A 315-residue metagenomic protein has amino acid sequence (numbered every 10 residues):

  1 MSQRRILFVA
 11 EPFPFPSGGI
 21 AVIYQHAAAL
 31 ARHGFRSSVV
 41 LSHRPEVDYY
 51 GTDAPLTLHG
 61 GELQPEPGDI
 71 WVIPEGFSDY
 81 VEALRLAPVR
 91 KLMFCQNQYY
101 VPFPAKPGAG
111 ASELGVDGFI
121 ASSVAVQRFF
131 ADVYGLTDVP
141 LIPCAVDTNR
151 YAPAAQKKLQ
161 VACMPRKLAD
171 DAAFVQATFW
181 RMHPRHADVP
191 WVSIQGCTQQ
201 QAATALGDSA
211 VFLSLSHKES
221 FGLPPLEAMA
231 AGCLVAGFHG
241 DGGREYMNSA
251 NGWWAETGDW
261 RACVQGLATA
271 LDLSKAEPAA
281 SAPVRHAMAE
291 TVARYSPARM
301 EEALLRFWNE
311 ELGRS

Functional and structural regions predicted by a protein language model:
M1-I70, D241-G243, G252-E256, C263 (+2 more regions): N-terminal pre-catalytic "stem/leader" segment of glycosyltransferase-like enzymes
G19-V22, R128-V133, D138-Q200: Conserved catalytic-core segment of nucleotide-activated headgroup transferases in glycan assembly
R44-G115: Extended catalytic core of nucleotide-activated donor transferases of GT-like folds
A203, L226-A230, R244-E245: Short alpha-helical segment that forms part of, or immediately flanks, the ligand-binding pocket in carbohydrate-active
H217: Aromatic "clamp/platform" in nucleotide-sugar-dependent glycosyltransferases that forms part of the donor/acceptor
L234-G237: Short hydrophobic beta-strand element within catalytic cores of glycosyltransferases and related nucleotide-activated
E245-D272, A282: Change "using UDP/GDP/dTDP sugars" to "using nucleotide sugars
G258, K275-L312: A charged, aromatic-enriched C-terminal amphipathic alpha-helix characteristic of glycosyltransferases across folds
